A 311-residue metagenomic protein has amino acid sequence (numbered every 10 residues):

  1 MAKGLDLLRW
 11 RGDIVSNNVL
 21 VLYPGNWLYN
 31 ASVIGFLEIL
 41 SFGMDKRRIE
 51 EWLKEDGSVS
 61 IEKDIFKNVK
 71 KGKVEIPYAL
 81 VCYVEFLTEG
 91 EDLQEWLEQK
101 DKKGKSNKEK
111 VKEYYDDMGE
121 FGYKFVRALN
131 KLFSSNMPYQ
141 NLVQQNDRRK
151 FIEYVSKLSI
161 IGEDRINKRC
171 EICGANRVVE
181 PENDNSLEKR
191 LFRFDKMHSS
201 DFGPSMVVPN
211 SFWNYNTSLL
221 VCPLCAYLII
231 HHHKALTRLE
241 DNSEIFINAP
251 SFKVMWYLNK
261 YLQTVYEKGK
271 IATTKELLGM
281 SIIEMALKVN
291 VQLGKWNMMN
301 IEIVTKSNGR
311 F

Functional and structural regions predicted by a protein language model:
A2-I172, V179-N183: N-terminal alpha-helical interaction blocks
S16, S32, S41, S58-S60 (+12 more regions): Generic serine detector
F36, F42, F66, F86 (+11 more regions): Phenylalanine-focused residue identity feature
E163, C173, S243-I247: Beta-strand elements within well-structured catalytic alpha/beta cores of enzymes that handle phosphate/sulfate esters
R165-P181, L220-A235: Extended amphipathic secondary-structure runs
I166-N167, G174-F212: Short recognition patches in nucleic-acid-associated and regulatory proteins
D195-F311: Domain-exit/linker segments immediately C-terminal to small folded modules
